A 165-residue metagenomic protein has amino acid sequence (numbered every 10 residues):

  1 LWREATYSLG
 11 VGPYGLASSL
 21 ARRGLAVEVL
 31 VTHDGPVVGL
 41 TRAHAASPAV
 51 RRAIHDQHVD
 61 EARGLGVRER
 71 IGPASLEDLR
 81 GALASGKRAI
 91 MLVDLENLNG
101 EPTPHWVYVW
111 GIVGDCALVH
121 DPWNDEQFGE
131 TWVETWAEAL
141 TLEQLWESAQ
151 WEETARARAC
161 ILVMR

Functional and structural regions predicted by a protein language model:
L1-R70, R158, R165: Cysteine-nucleophile protease catalytic domains, especially the papain-like/related folds used in DUB/UBL proteases
L16-A17, L76-G81, V107-V109: Short amphipathic alpha-helical segments and helix-helix/interface helices
H44, P73, E77, W136-A139: Low-complexity, intrinsically disordered regions enriched in charged/polar residues
D56-N97: Internal catalytic-core helix/loop-beta-alpha segment that presents or stabilizes conserved functional determinants
L83-A84, R88-I90, D94-W106, W110-R165: Noncatalytic regulatory segments and standalone regulatory/sensor domains
